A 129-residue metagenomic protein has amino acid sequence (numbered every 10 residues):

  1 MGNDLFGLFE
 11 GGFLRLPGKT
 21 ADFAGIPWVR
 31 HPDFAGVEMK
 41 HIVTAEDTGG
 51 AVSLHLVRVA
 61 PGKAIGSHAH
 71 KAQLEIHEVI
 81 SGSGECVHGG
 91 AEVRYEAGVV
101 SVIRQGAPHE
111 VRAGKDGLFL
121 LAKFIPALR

Functional and structural regions predicted by a protein language model:
M1-A51: A short, N-terminal "cap"/entry segment at the start of jelly-roll beta-barrel domains of the cupin/DSBH fold
K40-V43, H55-H70, Q105: Conserved short histidine dyad/triad with adjacent acidic residue
D47-G50, V59-K63, S83, P126-L128: Short, charged/polar surface micro-motifs in flexible loops or helix N-caps
L56, I76, V102, D116-R129: A short hydrophobic beta-strand segment most commonly corresponding to one strand of the jelly-roll/cupin
V57-A60, A69-C86: Short, conserved beta-strand element in jelly-roll/cupin
S83-E85, E92, P108, G117: Structural motif
G90-G106: Short acidic-glycine-tyrosine-enriched beta hairpin
R112-A113: Asparagine-centered strand-capping/turn motif at beta-strand->loop junctions
